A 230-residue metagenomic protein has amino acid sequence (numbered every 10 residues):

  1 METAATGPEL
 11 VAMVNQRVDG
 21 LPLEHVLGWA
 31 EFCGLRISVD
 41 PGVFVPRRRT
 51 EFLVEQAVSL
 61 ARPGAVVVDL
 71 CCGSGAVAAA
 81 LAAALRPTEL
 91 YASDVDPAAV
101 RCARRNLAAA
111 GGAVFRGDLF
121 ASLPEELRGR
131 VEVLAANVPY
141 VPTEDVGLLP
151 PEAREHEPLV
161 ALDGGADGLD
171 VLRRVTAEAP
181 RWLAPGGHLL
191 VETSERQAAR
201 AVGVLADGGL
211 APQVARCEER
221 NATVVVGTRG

Functional and structural regions predicted by a protein language model:
M1, G20, T50, V77 (+6 more regions): Residue-level signal for inorganic ion chemistry
M1-S59: Conserved AdoMet
V39, R116-D118, T193, R216: Short loop/edge segments at beta-strand edges and connector loops that shape dinucleotide/nucleotide cofactor-binding
F52-L148, R196: Conserved SAM/SAH cofactor-binding pocket of Class I
A57, L81, A153, V175 (+1 more regions): Class I S-adenosylmethionine-dependent transferase superfamily signal
R62, E157, L183-P185: Helix-to-beta-strand junctions that scaffold the AdoMet/dcAdoMet cofactor pocket in Class I SAM-dependent enzymes
V138-V171: Mobile active-site "lid"/loop adjacent to the S-adenosyl-L-methionine
A166-G227: Conserved Class I SAM-dependent methyltransferase catalytic core
